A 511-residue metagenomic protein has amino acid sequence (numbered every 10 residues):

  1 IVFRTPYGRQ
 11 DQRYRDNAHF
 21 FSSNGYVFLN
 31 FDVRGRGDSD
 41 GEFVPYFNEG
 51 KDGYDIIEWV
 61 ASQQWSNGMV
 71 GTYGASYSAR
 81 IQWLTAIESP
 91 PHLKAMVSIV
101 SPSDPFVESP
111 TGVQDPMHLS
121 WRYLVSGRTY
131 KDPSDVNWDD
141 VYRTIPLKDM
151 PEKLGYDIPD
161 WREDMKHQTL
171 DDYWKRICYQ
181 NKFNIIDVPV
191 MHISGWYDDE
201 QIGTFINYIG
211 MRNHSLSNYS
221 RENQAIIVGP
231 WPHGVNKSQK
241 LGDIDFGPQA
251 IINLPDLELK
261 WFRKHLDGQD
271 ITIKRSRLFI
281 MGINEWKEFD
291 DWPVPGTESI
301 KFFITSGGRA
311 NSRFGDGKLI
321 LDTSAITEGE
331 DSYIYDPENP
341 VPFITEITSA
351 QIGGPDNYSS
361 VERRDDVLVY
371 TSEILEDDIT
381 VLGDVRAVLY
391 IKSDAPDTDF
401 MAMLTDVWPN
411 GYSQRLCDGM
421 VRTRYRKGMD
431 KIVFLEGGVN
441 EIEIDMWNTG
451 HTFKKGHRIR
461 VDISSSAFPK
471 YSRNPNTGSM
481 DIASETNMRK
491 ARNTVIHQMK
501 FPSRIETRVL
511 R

Functional and structural regions predicted by a protein language model:
I1-S62, N67, P110-T111, K237-F246 (+8 more regions): Cap/lid segment of the alpha/beta-hydrolase catalytic domain
S23, L84-I185: Accessory cap/linker subdomain of secreted extracellular hydrolases
Q64-Y77: Alpha/beta-hydrolase fold nucleophile elbow
Y77-P90, L389: Short glycine-enriched nucleophile-adjacent loop and the immediately C-terminal alpha-helix near the catalytic center
T169, I202-Q224: Active-site-adjacent alpha-helix of alpha/beta-hydrolase-fold enzymes
I186, H192-S194: Short beta-strand/loop motif that positions the catalytic acidic residue of the alpha/beta-hydrolase fold
H214-K240: Catalytic histidine neighborhood in serine/cysteine hydrolases with alpha/beta-hydrolase-type architecture
Y219-S220, I244-G247, N253-L257, L266-R511: Glycine/threonine-rich phosphate-binding loop and adjacent beta-strand/alpha-helix elements that clamp
